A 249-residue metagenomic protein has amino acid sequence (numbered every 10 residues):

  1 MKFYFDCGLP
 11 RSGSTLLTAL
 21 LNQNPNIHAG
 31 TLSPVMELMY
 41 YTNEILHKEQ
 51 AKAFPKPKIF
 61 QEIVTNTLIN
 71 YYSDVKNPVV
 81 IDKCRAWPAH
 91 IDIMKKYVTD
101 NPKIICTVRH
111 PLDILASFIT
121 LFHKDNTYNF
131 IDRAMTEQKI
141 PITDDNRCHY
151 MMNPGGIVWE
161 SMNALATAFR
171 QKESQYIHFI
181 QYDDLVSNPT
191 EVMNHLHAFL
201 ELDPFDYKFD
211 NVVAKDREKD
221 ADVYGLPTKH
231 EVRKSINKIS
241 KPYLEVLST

Functional and structural regions predicted by a protein language model:
M1-L68, D74, V212-D222, L226: PAPS-dependent sulfotransferase catalytic core
M1-Y4, I119, Y128, I142-G156 (+4 more regions): PAPS-dependent sulfotransferases, especially Golgi type II membrane carbohydrate sulfotransferases
D6-G8, T31, V80-K83, C106-V108 (+1 more regions): Short beta-strand segments
P10-S12, Q23, P34-M36, A86-P88 (+4 more regions): Short, solvent-exposed loop/turn segments at secondary-structure junctions
G13-I27, M94-T99, I119, F179-P204: PAPS/PAP-binding and catalytic site of the sulfotransferase fold
L68-I93: Glycine-rich phosphate-binding loop used to anchor ATP phosphates in small-molecule kinases, encompassing both
K83, M94-L121: Conserved phosphate-donor/acceptor-positioning beta-strand/loop module used by diverse small-molecule
F122-Q138: Mobile, glycine-enriched helix-loop/loop "lid" segments at the mouths of ligand-binding/catalytic clefts that gate
